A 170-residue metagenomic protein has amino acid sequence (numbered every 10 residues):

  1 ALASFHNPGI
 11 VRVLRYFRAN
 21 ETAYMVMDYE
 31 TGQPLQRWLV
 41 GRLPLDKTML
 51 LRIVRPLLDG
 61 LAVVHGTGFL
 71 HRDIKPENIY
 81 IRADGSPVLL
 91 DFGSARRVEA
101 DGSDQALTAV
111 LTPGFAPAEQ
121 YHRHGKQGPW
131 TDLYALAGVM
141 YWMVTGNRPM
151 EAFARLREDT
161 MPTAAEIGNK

Functional and structural regions predicted by a protein language model:
H6-G9: Flexible N-lobe loop architecture of eukaryotic-like protein kinase catalytic domains
Y16: Activation-segment/catalytic-loop signature of the eukaryotic protein kinase fold
N20-P34, W38: Conserved short submotifs of the Hanks-type protein kinase catalytic core that shape the nucleotide-binding pocket
I53-V54: Activation segment signature within eukaryotic-like protein kinase domains
L58-F69: Protein kinase catalytic-loop region centered on the HRD/HxD motif
I81-G85: Activation-loop N-terminal segment of eukaryotic-like protein kinases
G114-K170: C-terminal lobe helix-coil module of Hanks-type protein kinase domains
